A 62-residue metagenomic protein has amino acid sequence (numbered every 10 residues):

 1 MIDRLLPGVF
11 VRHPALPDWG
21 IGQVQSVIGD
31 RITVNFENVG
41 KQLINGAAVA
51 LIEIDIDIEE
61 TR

Functional and structural regions predicted by a protein language model:
M1-L16: Short coil-to-beta transition motif at edge beta-strands of beta-rich domains
L5-P7, V27-D30: A short, compositionally biased
G20-V27: Short beta-strand-centered aromatic/proline hotspots
I32-E37: SH3/SH3-like beta-barrel fold
G40-R62: Intrinsically disordered, low-complexity, charged/polar segments
